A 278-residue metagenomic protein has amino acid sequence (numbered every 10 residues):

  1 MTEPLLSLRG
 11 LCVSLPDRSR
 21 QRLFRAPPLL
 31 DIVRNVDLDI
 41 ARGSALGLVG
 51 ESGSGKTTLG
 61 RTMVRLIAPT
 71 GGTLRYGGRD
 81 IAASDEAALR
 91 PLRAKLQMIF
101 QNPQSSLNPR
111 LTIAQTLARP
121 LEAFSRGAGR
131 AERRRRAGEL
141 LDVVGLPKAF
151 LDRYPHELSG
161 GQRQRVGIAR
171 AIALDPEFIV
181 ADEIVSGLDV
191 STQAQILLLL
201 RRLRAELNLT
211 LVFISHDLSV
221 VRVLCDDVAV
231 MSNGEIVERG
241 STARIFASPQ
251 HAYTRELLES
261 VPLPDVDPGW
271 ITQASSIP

Functional and structural regions predicted by a protein language model:
E3-P4, D17-F24, L29, S241-P278: Short catalytic/signature loops enriched in Gly
R22-P27, I81-Q97, Q115, A123 (+2 more regions): ABC ATPase NBD coupling module
G72-A83: Conserved ABC transporter NBD signature motif
D80, A131-A149, L258-E259: Conserved ABC ATPase "signature" region
Y154-L158, Q162: Conserved ABC ATPase signature
D175: Conserved catalytic motifs of ABC-family nucleotide-binding domains
